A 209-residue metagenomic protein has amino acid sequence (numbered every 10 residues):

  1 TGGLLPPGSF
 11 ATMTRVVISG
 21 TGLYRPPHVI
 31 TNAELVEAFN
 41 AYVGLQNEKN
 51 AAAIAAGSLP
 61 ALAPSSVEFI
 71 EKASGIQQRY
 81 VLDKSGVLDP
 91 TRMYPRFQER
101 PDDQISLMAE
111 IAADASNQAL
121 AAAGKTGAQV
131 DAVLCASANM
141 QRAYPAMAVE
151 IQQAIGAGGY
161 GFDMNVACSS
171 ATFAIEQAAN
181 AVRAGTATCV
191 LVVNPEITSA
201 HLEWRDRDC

Functional and structural regions predicted by a protein language model:
G2-G3: Intrinsic, low-complexity polybasic segments
P6-Q129, I155-G156: Conserved "HGTGT" condensation-loop signature of ketosynthase/thiolase-family condensing enzymes that catalyze
P6-T12, G44, S106, N117 (+2 more regions): Acyl-thioester C-C bond-transforming condensing/cleaving domain
A73, A136, V193: Short acidic/histidine-centered micro-motifs embedded in hydrophobic/aromatic stretches that mark compact functional
D131-A138: Short glycine-rich or small-residue beta-strand-to-loop segments that form or flank ligand, phosphate, metal/Fe-S
